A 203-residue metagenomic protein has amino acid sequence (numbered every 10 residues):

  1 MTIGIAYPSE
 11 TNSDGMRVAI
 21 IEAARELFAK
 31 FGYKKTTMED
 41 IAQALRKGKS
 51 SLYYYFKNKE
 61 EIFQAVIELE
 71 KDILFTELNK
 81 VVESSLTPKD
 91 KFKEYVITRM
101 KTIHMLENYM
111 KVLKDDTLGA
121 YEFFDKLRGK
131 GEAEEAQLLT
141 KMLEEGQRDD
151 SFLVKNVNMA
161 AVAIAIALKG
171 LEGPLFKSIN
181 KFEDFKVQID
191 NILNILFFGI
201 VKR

Functional and structural regions predicted by a protein language model:
T2, P8, A19, A23 (+2 more regions): Helix-turn-helix
I21, K93, I97, A136 (+5 more regions): An amphipathic alpha-helix signature
A23, L27, T98, T102 (+1 more regions): Amphipathic alpha-helical interface segments
K30-K34, S84-S85, L106, D149-D150: Short coil/turn segments at alpha/beta junctions that flank glycine-rich nucleotide-binding fingerprints
A65, N79-M105, A161-I164: Hydrophobic alpha-helical connector segments
E68-I73: Short, basic, alpha-helical segments at the C-terminal edge of helix-turn-helix-like DNA-binding modules
M100-T140, R148-D149: Short secondary-structure transition hinges
K111-L118, D125, Q147-L193, R203: Hydrophobic/aromatic-rich alpha-helical bundle segments in the mid-to-C-terminal region
